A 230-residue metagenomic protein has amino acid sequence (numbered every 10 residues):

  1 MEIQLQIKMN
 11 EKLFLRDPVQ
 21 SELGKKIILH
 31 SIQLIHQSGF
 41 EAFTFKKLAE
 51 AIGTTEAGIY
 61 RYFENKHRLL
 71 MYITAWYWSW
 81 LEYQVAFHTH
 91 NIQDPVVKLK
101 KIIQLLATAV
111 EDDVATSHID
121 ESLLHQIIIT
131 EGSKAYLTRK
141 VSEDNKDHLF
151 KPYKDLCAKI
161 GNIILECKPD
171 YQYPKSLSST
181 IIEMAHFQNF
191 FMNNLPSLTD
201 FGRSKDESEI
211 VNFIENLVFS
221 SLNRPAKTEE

Functional and structural regions predicted by a protein language model:
M1-Q20, A226-E230: N-terminal intrinsically disordered/low-complexity leader segments
F14, E22-T44: Short, amphipathic alpha-helix enriched in basic
L29-Q33, R68-H90, K101, L105: Alpha-helical structural segments
E41-R68: Helix-turn-helix
H88-S122: Hydrophobic alpha-helical connector segments
K100, P174-I182, H186: Short, well-structured alpha-helical segments
D113-E143, N193-N194: Amphipathic alpha-helical segments used for helix-helix packing
R139-K175: Hydrophobic alpha-helical bundle segments that form small-molecule/ligand-binding pockets
